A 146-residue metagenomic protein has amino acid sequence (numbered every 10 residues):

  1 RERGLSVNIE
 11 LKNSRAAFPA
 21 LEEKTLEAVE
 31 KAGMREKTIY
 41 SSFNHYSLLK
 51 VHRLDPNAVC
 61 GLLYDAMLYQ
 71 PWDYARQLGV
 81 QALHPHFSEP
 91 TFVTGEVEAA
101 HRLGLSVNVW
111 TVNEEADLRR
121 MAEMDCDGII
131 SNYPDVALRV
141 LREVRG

Functional and structural regions predicted by a protein language model:
R1-G146: Short loop-to-alpha-helix "cap/lid" segments that border enzyme active sites across diverse enzyme classes
